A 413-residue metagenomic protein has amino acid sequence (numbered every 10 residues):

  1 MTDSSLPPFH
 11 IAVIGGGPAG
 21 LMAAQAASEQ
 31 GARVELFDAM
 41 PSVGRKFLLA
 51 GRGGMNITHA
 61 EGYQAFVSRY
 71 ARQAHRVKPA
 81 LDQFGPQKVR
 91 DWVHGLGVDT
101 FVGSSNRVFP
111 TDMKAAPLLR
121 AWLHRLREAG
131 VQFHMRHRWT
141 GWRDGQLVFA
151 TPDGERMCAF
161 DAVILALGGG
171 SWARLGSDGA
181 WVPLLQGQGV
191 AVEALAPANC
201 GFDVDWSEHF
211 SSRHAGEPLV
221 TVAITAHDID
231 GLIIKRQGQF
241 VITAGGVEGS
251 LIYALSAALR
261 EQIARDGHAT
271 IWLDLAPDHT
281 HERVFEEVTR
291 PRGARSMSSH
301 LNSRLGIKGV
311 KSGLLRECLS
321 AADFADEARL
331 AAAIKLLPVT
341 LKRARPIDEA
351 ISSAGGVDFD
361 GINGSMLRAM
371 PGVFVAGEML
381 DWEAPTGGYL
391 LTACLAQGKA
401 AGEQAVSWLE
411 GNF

Functional and structural regions predicted by a protein language model:
S5-A19: Beta1/beta-strand and adjacent pyrophosphate-binding region of the FAD-binding site in flavoprotein oxidoreductases
P7-F9, D153-A162, K235-Q237: Core beta-strand elements of the Rossmann-like FAD/NAD(P) dinucleotide-binding domain in flavoenzyme oxidoreductases
A12, S28-R52: Glycine-rich FAD pyrophosphate-binding loop
A12-I14, F37, W139, C158-R174 (+3 more regions): Short hydrophobic core segments
E29-Q30, S42, Y63-A65, D82 (+8 more regions): Residue-level recognition of phosphate/Mg2+-coordinating polar/acidic sites in nucleotide-handling active sites
M135-Q146: A conserved short coil-to-beta-strand element within the FAD-binding core of flavoproteins
A162-E208: Glycine-rich loop(s) and the adjacent beta-strand/alpha-helix scaffold that form part
S171-L184, Q188, D381-F413: A conserved FAD-binding loop/helix module that cradles the flavin
